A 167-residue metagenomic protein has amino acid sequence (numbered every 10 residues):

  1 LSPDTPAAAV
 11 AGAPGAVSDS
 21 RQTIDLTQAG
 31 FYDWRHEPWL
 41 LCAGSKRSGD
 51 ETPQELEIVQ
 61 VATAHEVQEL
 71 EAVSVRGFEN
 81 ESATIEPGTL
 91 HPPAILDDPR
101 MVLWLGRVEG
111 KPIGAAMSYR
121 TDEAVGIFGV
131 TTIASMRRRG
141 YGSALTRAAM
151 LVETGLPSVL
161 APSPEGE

Functional and structural regions predicted by a protein language model:
S2-H65, L160-P162, G166-E167: Acyl-donor-binding surface of acyltransferase catalytic domains
S2-T5, E37-P38, K46-A94, L105 (+1 more regions): Short amphipathic alpha-helix that is part of the acyltransferase structural core
A7, F128-A134, R138-L151: Conserved acetyl-CoA-binding loop-helix of GNAT-fold acetyltransferases
G12, M101, G155-P157: Short, high-confidence coil segments that cap the C-terminus of an alpha-helix and link into the following beta-strand
Q60-A62, S74, R120, G129-T131 (+1 more regions): Short, structured patches in soluble enzyme cores that scaffold and shape functional sites
A83-S135: A conserved beta-strand-loop-helix scaffold within acyl/acetyltransferase catalytic domains
R147-E167: C-terminal appended segment following the main domain
